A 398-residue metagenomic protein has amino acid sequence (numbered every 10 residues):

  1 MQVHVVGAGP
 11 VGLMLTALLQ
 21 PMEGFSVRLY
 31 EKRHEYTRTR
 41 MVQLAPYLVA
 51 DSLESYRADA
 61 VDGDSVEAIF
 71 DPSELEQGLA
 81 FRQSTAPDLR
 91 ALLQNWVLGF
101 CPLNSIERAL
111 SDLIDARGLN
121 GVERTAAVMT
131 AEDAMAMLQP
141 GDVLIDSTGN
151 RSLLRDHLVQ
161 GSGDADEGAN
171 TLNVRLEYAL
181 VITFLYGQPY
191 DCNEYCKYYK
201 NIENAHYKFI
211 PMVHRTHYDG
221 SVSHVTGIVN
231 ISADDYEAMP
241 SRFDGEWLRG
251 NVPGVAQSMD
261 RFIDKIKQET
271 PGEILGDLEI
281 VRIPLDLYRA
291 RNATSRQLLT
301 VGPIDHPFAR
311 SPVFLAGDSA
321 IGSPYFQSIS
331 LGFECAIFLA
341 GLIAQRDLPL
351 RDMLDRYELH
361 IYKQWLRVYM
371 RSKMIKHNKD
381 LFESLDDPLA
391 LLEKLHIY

Functional and structural regions predicted by a protein language model:
H4-A8, L18-M41: Glycine-rich FAD pyrophosphate-binding loop
G12-L13: N-terminal Rossmann-fold NAD(P) dinucleotide-binding loop
K32-D115: Active-site-adjacent segment of FAD-dependent monooxygenases/related oxidoreductases
L53, F326, G341-Y398: C-terminal helical "tail/cap" subdomain of flavin- and related membrane-associated enzymes
G121-M137: A conserved short coil-to-beta-strand element within the FAD-binding core of flavoproteins
D146-D164: Flavin (primarily FAD) binding-site architecture
Y195-T294: Conserved FAD/dinucleotide-binding core of flavoprotein oxidoreductases
D286-F326, L348: FAD-binding beta-loop-beta segment adjacent to the flavin cofactor pocket
